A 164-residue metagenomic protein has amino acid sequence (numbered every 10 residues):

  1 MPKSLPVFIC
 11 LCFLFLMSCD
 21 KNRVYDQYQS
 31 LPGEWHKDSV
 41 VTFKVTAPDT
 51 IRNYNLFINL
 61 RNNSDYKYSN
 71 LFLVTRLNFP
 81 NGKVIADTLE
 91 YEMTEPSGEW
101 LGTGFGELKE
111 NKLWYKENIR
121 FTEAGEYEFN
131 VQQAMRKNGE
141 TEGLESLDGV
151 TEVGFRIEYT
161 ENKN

Functional and structural regions predicted by a protein language model:
M1-V7: Bacterial N-terminal signal peptides that target proteins for export
F15-S18: C-terminal motif of bacterial Sec signal peptides marking the signal peptidase cleavage site
K21-R76, G82-I85: Start-of-domain marker
T42-R52, I119-F121, E158-N162: Extracellular and analogous surface-interaction loops
N55-L60, Y127-Q133: Extracellular beta-strand-rich recognition modules
N62-D65, E110-Y115, I119-T122, Q133-S146: Short acidic/polar inter-strand loop motif in beta-rich domains
L73-N78, N138-N164: Exposed low-complexity, polar/acidic, P/S/T/G-rich flexible segments that act as propeptides, protease-susceptible
Y91-M93, L101-N118: A beta-strand/beta-hairpin structural motif
